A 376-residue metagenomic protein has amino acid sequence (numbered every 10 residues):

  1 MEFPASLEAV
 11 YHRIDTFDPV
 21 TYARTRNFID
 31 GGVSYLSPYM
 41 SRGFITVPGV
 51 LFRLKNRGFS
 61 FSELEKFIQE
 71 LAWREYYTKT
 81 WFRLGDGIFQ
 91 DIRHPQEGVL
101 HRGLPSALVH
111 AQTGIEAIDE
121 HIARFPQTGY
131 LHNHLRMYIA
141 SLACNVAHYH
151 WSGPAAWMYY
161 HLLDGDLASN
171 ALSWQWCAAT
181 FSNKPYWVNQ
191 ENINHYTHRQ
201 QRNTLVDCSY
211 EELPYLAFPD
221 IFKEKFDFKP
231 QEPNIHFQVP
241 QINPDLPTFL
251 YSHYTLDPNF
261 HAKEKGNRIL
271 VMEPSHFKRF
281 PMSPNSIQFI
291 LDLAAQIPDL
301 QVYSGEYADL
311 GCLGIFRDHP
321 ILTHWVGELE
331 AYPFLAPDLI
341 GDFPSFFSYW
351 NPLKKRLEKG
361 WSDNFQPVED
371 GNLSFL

Functional and structural regions predicted by a protein language model:
E2-L7, P19-Q69, W73, R83-Q96 (+5 more regions): Trp/Phe/Arg-rich N-terminal binding region typifying the photolyase-homology
H12-T16: Solvent-exposed edge beta-strands and adjacent loop segments that serve as assembly or binding interfaces
I45-P48, R53, S60-F237: Active-site-proximal binding-pocket segments
